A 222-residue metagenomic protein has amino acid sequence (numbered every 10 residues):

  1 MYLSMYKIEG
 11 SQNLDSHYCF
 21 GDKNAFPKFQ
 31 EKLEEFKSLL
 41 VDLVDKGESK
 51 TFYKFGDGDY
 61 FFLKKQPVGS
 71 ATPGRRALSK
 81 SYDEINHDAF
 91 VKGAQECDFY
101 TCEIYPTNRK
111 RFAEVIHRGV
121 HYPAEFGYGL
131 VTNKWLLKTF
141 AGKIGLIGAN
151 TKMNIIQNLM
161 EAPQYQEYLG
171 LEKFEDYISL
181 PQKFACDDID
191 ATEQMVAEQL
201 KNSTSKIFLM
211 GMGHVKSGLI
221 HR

Functional and structural regions predicted by a protein language model:
Y2-G170: Electropositive, gly/pro-rich neighborhoods at or near active sites that engage anionic ligands
L171-E175: Gly-rich Lys/Arg/Thr-decorated short loops/hinges at beta-loop-alpha junctions or inter-strand turns that position
D176-R222: Accessory, usually C-terminal, subdomains that scaffold auxiliary metal cofactors
